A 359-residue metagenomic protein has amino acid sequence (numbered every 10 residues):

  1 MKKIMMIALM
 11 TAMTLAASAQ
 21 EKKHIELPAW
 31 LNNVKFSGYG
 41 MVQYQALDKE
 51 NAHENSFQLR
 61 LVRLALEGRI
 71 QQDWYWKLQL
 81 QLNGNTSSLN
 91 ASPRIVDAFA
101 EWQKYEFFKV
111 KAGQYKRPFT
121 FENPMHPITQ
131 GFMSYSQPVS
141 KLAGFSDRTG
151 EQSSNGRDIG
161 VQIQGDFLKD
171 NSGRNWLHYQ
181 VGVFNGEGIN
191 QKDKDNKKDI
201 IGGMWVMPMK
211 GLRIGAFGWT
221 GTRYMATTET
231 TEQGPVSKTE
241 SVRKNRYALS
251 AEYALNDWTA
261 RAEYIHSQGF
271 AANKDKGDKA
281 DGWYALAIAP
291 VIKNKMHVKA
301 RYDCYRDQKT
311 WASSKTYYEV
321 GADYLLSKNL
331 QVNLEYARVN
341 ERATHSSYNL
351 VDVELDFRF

Functional and structural regions predicted by a protein language model:
K2-A8: Sec-dependent signal peptide recognition, specifically the positively charged N-region followed immediately by
M5, S18-L27: Basic/polar N-terminal segments that are highly enriched at the extreme N-terminus, encompassing both cleavable
M10-S18: Hydrophobic h-region of N-terminal signal peptides that target proteins for export in Gram-negative bacteria
A12-M13, L82, F121, N273: Alpha-helical transmembrane segments and their juxtamembrane interfaces
K23-G186, K194-I200, W205-I214, L286-P290 (+2 more regions): Outer membrane beta-barrel
V42, R117, N190, W219 (+1 more regions): Short, electropositive, low-hydrophobicity segments enriched in small/polar residues
D48-A52, Q71, S88, F99-Q103 (+4 more regions): Outer-membrane beta-barrel pore domains
G182-Q191, A226-Q233: Active-site-proximal beta-alpha loop/turn segments in soluble metabolic enzymes
